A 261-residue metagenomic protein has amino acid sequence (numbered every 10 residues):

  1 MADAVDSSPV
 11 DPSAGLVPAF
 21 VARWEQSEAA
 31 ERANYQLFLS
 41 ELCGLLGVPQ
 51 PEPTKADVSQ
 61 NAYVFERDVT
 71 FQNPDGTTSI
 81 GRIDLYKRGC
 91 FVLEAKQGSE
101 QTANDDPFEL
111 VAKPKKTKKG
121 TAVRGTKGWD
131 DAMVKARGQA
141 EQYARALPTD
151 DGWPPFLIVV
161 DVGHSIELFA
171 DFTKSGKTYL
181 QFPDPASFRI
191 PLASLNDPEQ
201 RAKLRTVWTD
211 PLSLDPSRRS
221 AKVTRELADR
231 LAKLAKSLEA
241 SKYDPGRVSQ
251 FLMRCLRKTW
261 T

Functional and structural regions predicted by a protein language model:
M1-V21, A29, D75-G81, C90 (+2 more regions): Short, basic/polar, glycine-containing "phosphate-handling" surface segments that engage DNA
V21, E25-R67: Acidic-basic catalytic patches of nuclease active cores, encompassing PD-(D/E)XK and other metal-cofactor nuclease
Y35-F38, Y63, Y86, Y143 (+2 more regions): Aromatic side chains
S40-C43, D68-T70, P148, K174: Short linear sequence elements within intrinsically disordered, low-complexity coil regions
E41-G44, V69, G89-F91, Q97-S99: Short glycine-rich, polar/acidic loop-and-turn segments at beta strand-coil junctions
G44-P51, K87-G89, P148-G152: Short, solvent-exposed loop/edge-beta patches enriched in aromatic
G44-V48, A240, T261: A generic secondary-structure boundary signal that marks alpha-helix termini
E52-G89: Active-site metal-binding core of divalent-cation-utilizing nuclease and nuclease-like domains
